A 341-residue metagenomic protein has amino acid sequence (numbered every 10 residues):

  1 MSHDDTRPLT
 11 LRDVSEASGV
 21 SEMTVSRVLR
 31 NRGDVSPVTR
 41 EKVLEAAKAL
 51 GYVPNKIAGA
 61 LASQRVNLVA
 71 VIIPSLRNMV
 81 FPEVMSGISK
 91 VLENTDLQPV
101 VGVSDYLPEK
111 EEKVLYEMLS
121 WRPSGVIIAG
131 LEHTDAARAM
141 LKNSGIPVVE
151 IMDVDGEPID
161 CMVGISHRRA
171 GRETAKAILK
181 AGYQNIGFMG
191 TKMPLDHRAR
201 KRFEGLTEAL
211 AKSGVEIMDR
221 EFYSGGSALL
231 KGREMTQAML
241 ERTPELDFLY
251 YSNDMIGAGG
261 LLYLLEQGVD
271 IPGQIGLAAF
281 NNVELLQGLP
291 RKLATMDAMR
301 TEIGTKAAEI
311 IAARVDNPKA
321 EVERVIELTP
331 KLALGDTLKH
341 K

Functional and structural regions predicted by a protein language model:
M1-N67, K339: N-terminal helix-turn-helix DNA-binding module of bacterial transcription factors
S2-T10, K48-S86, N94-L97, D105-L107 (+1 more regions): N-terminal helix-turn-helix/winged-helix DNA-binding helices and compositionally similar short basic alpha-helical
E22-R27, L61-R77, N185-K192: Short beta-strand segments enriched in small/hydrophobic residues
P74-E83, V101-K110, V163-E173, M189-M235 (+4 more regions): Hinge/beta->alpha junction and helix N-cap segments in small-molecule ligand-binding domains
K90-A139: Central regulatory/effector-binding core of bacterial HTH transcription factors
Y106, A129-E173, M255, N281-L293: Flexible loop/hinge segments that line or gate small-molecule binding clefts
R122-G130, G187-G190, F222, T243-N253 (+1 more regions): Periplasmic-binding protein-like
R242-K341: Flexible loop/turn connectors
